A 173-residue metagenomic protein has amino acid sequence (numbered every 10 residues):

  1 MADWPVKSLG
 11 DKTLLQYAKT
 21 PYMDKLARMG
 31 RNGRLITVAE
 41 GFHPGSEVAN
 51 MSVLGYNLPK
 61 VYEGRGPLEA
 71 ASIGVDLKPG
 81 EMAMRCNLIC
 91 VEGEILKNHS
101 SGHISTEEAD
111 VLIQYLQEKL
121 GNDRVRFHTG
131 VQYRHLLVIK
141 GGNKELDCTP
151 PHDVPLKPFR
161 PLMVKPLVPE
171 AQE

Functional and structural regions predicted by a protein language model:
A2-V125, Q132: Active-site nucleophile/metal-coordination loop of metallo-enzymes that catalyze phosphate/sulfate and related
I89, S100-E173: Glycine-rich, mobile lid/loop segments that gate access to catalytic sites or pores
